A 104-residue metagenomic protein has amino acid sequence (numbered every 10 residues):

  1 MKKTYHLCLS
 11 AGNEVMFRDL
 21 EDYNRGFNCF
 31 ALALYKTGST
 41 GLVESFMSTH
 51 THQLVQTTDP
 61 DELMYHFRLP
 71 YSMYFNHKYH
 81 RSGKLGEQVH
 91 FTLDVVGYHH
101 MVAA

Functional and structural regions predicted by a protein language model:
M1-A104: Short catalytic/metal-binding and nucleic-acid-binding patches
